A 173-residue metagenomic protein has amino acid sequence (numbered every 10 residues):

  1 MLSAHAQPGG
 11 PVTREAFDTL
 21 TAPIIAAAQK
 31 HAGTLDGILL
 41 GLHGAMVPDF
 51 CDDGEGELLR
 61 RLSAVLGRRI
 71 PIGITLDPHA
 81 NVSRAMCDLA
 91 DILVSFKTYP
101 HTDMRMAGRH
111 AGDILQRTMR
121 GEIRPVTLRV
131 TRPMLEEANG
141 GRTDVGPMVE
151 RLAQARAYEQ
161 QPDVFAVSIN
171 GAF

Functional and structural regions predicted by a protein language model:
M1-A32, M134-R142: Glycine-rich nucleotide/cofactor/substrate-binding loop typically near the N-terminus or early in the first domain
S3-Q7, L40-L42, A80, R129-E136: Short, glycine/charge-rich beta-strand/loop segments that flank catalytic centers and engage negatively charged groups
V12-T21, K30-R120: Active-site histidine-anchored catalytic micro-motif
G33-T34, R124-P125, Q161-V164: Intrinsically disordered or highly flexible coil/loop and linker segments, enriched in small and charged/polar residues
H101-M104, R129-E137, F165-G171: Active-site catalytic microenvironments in core metabolic enzymes, especially phosphate/sugar-handling
M119-G146: Internal, active-site/partner-interface "lid" segment
A138-F173: Hard-cation-handling environments
